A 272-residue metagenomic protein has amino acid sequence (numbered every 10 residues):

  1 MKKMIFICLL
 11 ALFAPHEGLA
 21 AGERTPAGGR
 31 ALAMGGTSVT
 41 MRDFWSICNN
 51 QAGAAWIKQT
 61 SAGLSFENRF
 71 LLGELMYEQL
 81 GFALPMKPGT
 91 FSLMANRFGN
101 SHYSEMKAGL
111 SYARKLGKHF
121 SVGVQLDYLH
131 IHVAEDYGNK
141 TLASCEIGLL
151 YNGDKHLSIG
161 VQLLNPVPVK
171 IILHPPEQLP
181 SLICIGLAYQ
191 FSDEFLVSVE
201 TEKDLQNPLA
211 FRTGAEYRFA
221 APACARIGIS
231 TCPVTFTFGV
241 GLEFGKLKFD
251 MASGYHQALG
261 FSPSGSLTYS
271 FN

Functional and structural regions predicted by a protein language model:
M4-A14: Sec-dependent N-terminal signal peptides
G18-A31, R42, Q59-A62, E67-N272: Outer-membrane beta-barrel porins/channels
T25, M34-T37, F44, Q51: Acidic, small-polar-rich N-terminal luminal/periplasmic segments of exported/outer-membrane proteins
W45-A54, M76-L80: N-terminal periplasmic accessory domains that precede and gate Gram-negative outer-membrane beta-barrel machines
